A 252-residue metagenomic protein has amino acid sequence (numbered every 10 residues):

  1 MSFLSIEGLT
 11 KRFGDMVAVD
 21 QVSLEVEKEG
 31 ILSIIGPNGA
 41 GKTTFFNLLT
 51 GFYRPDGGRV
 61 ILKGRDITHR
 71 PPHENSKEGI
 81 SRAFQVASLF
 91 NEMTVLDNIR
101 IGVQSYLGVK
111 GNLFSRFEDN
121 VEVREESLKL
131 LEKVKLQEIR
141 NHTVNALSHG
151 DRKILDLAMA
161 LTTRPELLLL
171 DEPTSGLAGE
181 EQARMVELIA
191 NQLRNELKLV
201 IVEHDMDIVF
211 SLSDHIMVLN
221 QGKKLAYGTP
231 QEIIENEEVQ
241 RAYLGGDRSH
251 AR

Functional and structural regions predicted by a protein language model:
M1-R252: Glycine-rich phosphate-binding loops of nucleotide-dependent enzymes
